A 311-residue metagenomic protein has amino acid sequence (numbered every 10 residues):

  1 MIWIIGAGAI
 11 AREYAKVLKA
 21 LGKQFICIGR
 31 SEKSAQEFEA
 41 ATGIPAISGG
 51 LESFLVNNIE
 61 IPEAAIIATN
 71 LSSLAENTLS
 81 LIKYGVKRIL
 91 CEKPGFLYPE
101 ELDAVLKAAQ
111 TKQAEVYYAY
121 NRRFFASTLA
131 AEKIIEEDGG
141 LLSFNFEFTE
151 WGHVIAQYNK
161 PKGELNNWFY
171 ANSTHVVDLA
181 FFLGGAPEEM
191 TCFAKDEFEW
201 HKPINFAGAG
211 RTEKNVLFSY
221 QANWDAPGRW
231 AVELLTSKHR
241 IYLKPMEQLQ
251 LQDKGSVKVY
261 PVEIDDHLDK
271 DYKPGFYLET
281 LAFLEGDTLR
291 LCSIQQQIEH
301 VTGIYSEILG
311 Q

Functional and structural regions predicted by a protein language model:
M1-G43, G275, A282: N-terminal Rossmann-like dinucleotide-binding module
I10, A119-R123, I134-Q157, W168 (+4 more regions): NAD(P)-dependent dehydrogenases' Rossmann-like dinucleotide-binding region
K19, K23, A40-A41, A64-I67 (+1 more regions): C-terminal helix-rich "cap/oligomerization" subdomain common to oxidoreductases
K33, L243, H267-L281, C292: Active-site loop of classical SDR/Rossmann-like NAD(P)-dependent oxidoreductases, centered on the catalytic Tyr-X3-Lys
T42-A108: Beta-loop-alpha module in the N-terminal Rossmann-like domain of NAD(P)-dependent dehydrogenases, especially those
S48, L90-C91, V116-Y118, L243: Hydrophobic residues in well-ordered beta-strands that form the structural core
L55-I59, A64-I67, F96-A156: A contiguous active-site-proximal alpha/beta segment in oxidoreductase catalytic domains
A171-Q248, G275, T280-D287: Contiguous beta-strand/loop segments that form the cofactor/metal-binding neighborhood of enzyme cores
